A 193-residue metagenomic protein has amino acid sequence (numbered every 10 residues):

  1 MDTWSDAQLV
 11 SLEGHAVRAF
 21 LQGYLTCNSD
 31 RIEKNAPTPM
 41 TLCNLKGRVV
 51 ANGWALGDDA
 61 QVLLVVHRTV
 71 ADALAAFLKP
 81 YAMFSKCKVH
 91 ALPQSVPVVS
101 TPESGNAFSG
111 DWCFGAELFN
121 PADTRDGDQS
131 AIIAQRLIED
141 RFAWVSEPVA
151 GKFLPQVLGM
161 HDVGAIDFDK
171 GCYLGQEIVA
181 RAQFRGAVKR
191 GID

Functional and structural regions predicted by a protein language model:
M1-D193: Basic, glycine/lysine-rich polyanion-binding surfaces/domains
